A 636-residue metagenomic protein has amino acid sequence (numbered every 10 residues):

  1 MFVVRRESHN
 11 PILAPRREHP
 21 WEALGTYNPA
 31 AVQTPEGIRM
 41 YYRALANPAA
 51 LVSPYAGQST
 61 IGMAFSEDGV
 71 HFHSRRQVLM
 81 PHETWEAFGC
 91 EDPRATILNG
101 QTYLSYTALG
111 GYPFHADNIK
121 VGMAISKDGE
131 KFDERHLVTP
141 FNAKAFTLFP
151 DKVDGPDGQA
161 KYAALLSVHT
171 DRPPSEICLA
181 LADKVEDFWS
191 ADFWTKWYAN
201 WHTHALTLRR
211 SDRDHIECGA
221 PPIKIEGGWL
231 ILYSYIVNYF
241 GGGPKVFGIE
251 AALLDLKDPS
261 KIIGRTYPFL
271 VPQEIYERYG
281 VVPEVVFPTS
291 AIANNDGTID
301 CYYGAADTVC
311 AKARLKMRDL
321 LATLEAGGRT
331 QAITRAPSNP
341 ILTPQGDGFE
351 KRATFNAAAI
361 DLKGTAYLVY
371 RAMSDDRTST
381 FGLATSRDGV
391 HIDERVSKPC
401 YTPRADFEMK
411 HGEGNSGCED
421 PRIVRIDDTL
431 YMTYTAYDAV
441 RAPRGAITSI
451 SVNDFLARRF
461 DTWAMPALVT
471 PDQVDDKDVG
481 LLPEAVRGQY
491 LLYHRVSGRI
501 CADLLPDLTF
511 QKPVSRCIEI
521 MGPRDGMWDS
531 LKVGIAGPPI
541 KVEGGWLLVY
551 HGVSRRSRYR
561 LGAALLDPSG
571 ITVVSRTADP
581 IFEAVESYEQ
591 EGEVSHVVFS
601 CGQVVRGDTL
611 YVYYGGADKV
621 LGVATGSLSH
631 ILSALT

Functional and structural regions predicted by a protein language model:
M1-F88, I97-D214, I223-V281, N294-S416 (+3 more regions): Beta-rich carbohydrate-recognition and catalytic domains
R94-A95, R422-I423, G602: Residue-level detector of beta-strand face positions
E217: Short, conserved clusters of charged catalytic residues that mark active-site and nucleotide-handling motifs
G534: Short Gly/charged-rich anion-binding patches and loops
